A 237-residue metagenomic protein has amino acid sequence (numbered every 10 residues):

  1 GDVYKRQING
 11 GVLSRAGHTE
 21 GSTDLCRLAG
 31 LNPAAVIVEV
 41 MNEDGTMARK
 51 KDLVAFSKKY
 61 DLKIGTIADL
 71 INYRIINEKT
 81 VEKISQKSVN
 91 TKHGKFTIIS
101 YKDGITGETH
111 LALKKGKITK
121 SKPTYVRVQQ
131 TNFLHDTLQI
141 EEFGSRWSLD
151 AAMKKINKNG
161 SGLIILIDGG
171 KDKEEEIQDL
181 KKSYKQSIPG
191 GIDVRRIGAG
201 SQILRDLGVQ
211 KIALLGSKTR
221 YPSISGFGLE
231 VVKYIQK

Functional and structural regions predicted by a protein language model:
G1-K237: Catalytic domains of riboflavin
